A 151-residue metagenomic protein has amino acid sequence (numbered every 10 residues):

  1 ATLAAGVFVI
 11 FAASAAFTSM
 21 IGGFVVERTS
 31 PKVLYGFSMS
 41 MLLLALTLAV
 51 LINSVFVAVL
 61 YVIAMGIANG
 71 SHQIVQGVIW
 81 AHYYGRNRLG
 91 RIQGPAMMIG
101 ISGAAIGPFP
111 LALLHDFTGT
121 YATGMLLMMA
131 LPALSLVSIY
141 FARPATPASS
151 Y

Functional and structural regions predicted by a protein language model:
A12-M20, I101-A105: Residue-level signature of mid-helix packing/kink "hotspots" within the transmembrane helices of 12-pass Major
T18-S30, H115-D116: Helix-to-loop junctions at the C-terminal end of transmembrane segments in multipass secondary transporters
V33-T47: Structural signature of the two symmetry-related core transmembrane helices
F56-A64: Paired small-residue
S71-Y84: Intracellular juxtamembrane helix-capping segments at the cytosolic ends of symmetry-related transmembrane helices
Y84-T118: A late C-terminal transmembrane helix in Major Facilitator Superfamily
L113-L131: A membrane-interface helix-boundary motif in multi-pass transporters
M129-Y151: Multi-pass alpha-helical transporter architecture, strongest for 12-TM Major Facilitator/SLC carriers used
